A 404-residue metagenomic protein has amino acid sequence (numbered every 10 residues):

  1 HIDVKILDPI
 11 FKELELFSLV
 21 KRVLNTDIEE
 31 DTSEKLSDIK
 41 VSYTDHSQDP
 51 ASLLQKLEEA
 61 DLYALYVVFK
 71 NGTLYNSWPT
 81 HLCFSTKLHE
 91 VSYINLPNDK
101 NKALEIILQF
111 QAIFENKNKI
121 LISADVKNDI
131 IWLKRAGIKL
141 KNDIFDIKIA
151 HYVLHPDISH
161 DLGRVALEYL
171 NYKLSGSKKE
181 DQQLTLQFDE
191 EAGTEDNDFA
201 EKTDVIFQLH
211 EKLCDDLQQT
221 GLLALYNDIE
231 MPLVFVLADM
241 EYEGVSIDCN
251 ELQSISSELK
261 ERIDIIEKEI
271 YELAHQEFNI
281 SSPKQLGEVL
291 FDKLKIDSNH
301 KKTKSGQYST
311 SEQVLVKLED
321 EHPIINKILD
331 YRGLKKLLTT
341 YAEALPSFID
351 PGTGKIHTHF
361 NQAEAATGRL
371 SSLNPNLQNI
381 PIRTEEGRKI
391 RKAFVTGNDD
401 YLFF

Functional and structural regions predicted by a protein language model:
H1-P97, L121, D157, T185-E195 (+2 more regions): Conserved "right-hand" nucleotidyltransferase catalytic core of DNA-directed polymerases
D49-P50, A103-I107, V126, E386: Amphipathic coiled-coil/heptad-repeat helices and related helical stalk/stem segments that mediate oligomerization
N71, D99-N101, I130: Short acidic, S/G/P-rich loop/turn micro-motifs used as interaction or catalytic elements
W78, S85-E90, E105-D216: Charged catalytic and DNA/RNA-contacting regions of genome-maintenance and nucleic-acid-processing enzymes
F110-Q111, R391-A393: A generic local secondary-structure boundary/capping motif
F404: An acidic, glycine-/histidine-flanked metal-binding catalytic module
